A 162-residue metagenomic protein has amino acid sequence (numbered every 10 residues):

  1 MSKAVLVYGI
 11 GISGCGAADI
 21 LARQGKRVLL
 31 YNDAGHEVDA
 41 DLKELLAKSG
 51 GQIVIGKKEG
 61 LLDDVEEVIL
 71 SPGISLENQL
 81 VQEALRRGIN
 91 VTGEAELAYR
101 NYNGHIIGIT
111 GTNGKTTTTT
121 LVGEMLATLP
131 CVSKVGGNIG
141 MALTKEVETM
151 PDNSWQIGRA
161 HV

Functional and structural regions predicted by a protein language model:
M1-G93, L97: N-terminal leader/targeting and accessory segments in enzymes
A4, L61, P72-H161: Phosphate-binding loop of NTP-binding sites
